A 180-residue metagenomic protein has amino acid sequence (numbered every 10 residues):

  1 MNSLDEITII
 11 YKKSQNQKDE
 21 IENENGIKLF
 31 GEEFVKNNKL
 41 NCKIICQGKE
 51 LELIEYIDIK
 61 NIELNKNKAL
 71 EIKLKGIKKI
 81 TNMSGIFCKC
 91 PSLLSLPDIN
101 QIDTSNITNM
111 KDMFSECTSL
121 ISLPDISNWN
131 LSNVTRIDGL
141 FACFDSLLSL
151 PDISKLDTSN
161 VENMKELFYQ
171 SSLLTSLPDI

Functional and structural regions predicted by a protein language model:
M1-I180: Negatively charged
